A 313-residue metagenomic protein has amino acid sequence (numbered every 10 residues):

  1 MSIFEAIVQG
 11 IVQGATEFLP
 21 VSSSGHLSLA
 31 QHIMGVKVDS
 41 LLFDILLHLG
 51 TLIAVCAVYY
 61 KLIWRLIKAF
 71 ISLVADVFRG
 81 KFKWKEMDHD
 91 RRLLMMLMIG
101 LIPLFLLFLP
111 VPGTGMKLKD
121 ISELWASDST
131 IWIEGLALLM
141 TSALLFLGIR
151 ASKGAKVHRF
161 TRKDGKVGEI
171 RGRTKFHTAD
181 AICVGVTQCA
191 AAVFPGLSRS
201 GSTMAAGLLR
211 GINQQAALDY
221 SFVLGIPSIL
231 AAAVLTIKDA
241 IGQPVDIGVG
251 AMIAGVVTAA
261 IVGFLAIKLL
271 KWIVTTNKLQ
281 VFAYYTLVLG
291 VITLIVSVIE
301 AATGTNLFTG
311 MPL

Functional and structural regions predicted by a protein language model:
M1-F194, S198-L313: Multi-pass membrane proteins that catalyze or facilitate reactions on polyprenyl-/lipid-phosphate substrates and their
